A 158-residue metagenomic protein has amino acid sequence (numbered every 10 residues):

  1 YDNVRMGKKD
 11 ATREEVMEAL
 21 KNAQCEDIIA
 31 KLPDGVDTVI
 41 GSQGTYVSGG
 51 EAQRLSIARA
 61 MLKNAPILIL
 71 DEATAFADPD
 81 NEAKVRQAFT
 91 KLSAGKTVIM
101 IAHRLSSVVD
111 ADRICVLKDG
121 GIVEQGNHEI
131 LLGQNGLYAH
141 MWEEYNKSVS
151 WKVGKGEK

Functional and structural regions predicted by a protein language model:
Y1-S42, R86-Q87, G95: ABC ATPase nucleotide-binding domain helical subdomain, centered on the C-loop/LSGGQ "ABC signature"
N22, I29-K31, G35, Q87 (+1 more regions): C-terminal portion of ABC ATPase nucleotide-binding domains
S48-G49, L55-A60, K84, M100: ABC ATPase nucleotide-binding domain "signature" region
L62-P66, G95: A short, proline-enriched helix->beta-strand linker immediately N-terminal to the Walker B motif in ABC-type P-loop
L68-E72: Catalytic Walker B motif of ABC-type/P-loop ATPase nucleotide-binding domains
A75-A77: ABC ATPase nucleotide-binding domain "signature" loop
P79-N81: Helix N-cap at the start of a conserved alpha-helix in ABC-type nucleotide-binding domains
K91-M100, V108: Conserved catalytic loops of ABC-family nucleotide-binding domains
